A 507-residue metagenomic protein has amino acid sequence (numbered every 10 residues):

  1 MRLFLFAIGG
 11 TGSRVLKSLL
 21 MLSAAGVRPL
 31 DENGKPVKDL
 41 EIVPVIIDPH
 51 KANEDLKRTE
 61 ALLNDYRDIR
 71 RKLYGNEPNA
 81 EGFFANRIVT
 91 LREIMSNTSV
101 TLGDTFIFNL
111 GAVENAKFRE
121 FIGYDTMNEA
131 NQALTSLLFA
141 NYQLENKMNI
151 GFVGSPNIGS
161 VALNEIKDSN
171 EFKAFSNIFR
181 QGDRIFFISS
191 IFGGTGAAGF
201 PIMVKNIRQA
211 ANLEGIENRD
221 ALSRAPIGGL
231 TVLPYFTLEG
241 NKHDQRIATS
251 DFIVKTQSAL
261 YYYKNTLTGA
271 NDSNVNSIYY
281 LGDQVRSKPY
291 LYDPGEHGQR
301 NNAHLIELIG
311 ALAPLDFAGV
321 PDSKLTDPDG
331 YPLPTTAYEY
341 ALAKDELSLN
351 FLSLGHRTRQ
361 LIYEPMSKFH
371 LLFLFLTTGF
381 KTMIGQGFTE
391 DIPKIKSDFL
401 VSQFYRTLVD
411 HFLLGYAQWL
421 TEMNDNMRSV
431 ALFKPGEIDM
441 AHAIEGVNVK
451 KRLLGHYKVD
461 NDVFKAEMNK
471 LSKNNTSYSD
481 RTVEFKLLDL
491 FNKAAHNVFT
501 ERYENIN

Functional and structural regions predicted by a protein language model:
M1-D183, N206-N507: Terminal, contiguous helix-loop blocks that mediate binding/assembly
S13-K17, G194-P201: Short glycine/serine/threonine-rich phosphate/pyrophosphate-binding segments that cradle anionic phosphate groups
F187-I188: Short beta-strand immediately N-terminal to the catalytic nucleophile in serine-hydrolase-like folds
I191-T195, S472: Hydrophobic alpha-helical transmembrane segments of multi-pass integral membrane proteins, predominantly secondary
